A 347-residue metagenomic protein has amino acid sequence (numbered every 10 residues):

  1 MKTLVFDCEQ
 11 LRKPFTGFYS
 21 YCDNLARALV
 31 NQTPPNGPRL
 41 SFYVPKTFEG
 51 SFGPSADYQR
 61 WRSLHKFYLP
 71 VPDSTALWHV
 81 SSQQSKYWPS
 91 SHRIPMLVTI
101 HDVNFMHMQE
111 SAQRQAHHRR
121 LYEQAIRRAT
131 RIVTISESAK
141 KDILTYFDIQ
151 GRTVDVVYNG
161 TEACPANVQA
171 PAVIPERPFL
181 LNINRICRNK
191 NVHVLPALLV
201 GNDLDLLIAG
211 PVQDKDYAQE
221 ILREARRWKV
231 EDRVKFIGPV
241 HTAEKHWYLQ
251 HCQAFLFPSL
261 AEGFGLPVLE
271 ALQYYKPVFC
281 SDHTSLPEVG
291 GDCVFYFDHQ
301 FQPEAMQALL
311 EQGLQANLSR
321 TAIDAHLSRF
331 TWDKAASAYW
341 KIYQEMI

Functional and structural regions predicted by a protein language model:
M1-I347: Carbohydrate transferase catalytic cores enriched for Leloir-type hexosyltransferases
